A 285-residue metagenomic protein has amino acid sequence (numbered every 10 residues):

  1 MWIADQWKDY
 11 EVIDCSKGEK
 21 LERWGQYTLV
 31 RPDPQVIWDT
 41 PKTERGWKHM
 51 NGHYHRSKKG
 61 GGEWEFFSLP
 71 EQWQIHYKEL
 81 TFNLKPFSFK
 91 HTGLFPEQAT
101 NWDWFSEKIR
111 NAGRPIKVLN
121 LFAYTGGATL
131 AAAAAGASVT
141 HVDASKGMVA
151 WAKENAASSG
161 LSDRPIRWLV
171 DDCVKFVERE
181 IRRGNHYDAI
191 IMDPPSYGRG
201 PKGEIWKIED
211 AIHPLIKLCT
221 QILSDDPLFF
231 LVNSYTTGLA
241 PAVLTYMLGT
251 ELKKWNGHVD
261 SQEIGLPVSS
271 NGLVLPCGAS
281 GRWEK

Functional and structural regions predicted by a protein language model:
Q6-E22, L29-P96, D103: Non-catalytic substrate-recognition/targeting regions of SAM-dependent transferases
P96-R114: Conserved alpha-helix/loop element of class I SAM-dependent methyltransferases that forms part of the SAM/SAH-binding
G113-Y124: Conserved class I S-adenosyl-L-methionine
T125-A137: Conserved SAM-binding loop of SAM-dependent methyltransferases across substrates and taxa, primarily the Class I
S138-D143: Conserved SAM-binding motif I beta-strand of class I
S145-I191: S-adenosyl-L-methionine
D210-D226: A short glycine-rich, Lys/Arg-flanked "PGG" loop and its adjoining helix->strand segment in the class I
P227-K285: C-terminal catalytic and target-recognition region of SAM-dependent MTase-like enzymes, primarily methyltransferases
